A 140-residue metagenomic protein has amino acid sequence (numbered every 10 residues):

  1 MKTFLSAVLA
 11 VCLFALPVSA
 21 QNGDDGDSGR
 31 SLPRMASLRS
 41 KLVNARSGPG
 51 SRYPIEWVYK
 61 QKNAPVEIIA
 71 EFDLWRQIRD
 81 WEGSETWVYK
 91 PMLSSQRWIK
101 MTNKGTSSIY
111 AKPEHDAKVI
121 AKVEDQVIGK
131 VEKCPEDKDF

Functional and structural regions predicted by a protein language model:
K2-A10: Sec-dependent signal peptide recognition, specifically the positively charged N-region followed immediately by
A15-P17: N-terminal signal peptide c-region/cleavage motif recognized by signal peptidases
A20-S47, V58-K62, I69-L74, R79-S84 (+1 more regions): SH3-family beta-barrel domains
S51: A short, aromatic/hydrophobic, helix- or strand-capping loop or linear motif that either lines the entrance/gate
P54-I55: Beta-strand-rich domains and repeat architectures in extracellular enzymes and scaffolds, especially beta-propellers
